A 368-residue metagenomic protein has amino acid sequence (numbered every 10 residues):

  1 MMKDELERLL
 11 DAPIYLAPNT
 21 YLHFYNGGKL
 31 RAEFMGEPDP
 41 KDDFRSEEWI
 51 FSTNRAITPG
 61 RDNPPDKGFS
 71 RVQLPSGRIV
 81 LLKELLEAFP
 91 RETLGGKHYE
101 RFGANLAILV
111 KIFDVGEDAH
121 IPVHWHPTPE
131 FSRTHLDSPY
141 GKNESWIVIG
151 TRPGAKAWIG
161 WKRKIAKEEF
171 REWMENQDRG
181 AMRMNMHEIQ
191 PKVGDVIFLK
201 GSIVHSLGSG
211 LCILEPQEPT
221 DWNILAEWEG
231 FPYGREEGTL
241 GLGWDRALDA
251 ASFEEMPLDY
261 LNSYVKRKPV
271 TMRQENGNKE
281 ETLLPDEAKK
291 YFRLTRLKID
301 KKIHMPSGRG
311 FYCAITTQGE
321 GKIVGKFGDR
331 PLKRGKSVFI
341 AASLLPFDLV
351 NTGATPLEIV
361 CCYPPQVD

Functional and structural regions predicted by a protein language model:
M1-A166, E229-V270, L294: Transition-metal
V115-H120, T151-G154, I203-W222, D329 (+1 more regions): Ligand-binding loop in jelly-roll beta-barrel domains
S138, E144-I147, E188-I189, V196 (+3 more regions): His/acidic/aromatic-lined binding-pocket segments of jelly-roll/cupin-type domains and related regulatory beta-sandwich
W158-A181, P216-M256, G353-D368: Double-stranded beta-helix
Q177-E229: Loop-centered beta-sheet repeat module
M186-F198, G325-P346: Short acidic-glycine-tyrosine-enriched beta hairpin
I303-H304, G319-V324: Short beta-strand segments in beta-sandwich/barrel cores
